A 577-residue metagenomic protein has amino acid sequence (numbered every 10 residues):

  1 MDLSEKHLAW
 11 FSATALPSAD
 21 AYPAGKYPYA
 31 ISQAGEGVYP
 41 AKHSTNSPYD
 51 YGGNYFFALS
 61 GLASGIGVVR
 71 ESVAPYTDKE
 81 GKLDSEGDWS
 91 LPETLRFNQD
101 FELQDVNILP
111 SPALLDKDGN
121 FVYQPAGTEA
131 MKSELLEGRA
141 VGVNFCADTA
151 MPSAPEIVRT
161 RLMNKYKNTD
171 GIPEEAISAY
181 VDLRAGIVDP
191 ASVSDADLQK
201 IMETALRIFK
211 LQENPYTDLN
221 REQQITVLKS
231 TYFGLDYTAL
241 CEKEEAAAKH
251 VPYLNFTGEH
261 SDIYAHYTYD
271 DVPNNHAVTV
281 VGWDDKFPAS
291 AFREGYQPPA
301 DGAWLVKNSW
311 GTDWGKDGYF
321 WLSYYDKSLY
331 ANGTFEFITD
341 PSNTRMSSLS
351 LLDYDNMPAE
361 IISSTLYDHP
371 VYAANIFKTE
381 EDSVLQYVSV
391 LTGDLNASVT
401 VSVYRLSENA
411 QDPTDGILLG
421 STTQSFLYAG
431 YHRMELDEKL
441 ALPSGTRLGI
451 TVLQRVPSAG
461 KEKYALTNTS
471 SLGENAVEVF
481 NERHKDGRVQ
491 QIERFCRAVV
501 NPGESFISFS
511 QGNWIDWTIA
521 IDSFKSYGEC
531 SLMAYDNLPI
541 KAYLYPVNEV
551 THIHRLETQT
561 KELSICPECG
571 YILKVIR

Functional and structural regions predicted by a protein language model:
S4-A19, E482, Q490-F495: Short, mixed-charge aromatic SLiMs
H7-A303, K307, T312-D394, T423-Y431 (+3 more regions): Predominantly the structural core of cysteine protease catalytic domains
L103, T414-L419, L573-I576: Local beta-strand/beta-hairpin segments that build beta-sheet-rich folds
D284, I338-P341, L406, K541-E549: Short beta-strand-to-coil "C-cap" segments at the C-terminal boundary of structured domains/repeats, marking
N396-C496, V500: Aromatic- and Gly/Pro-enriched, solvent-exposed loop/edge beta-strand patches characteristic of beta-rich domains
G473-E549: PGST-rich, cysteine-poor low-complexity/disordered linker and tail segments that act as flexible spacers
E549-R577: Extracellular adhesion/carbohydrate-binding repeat motifs centered on closely spaced tryptophans
